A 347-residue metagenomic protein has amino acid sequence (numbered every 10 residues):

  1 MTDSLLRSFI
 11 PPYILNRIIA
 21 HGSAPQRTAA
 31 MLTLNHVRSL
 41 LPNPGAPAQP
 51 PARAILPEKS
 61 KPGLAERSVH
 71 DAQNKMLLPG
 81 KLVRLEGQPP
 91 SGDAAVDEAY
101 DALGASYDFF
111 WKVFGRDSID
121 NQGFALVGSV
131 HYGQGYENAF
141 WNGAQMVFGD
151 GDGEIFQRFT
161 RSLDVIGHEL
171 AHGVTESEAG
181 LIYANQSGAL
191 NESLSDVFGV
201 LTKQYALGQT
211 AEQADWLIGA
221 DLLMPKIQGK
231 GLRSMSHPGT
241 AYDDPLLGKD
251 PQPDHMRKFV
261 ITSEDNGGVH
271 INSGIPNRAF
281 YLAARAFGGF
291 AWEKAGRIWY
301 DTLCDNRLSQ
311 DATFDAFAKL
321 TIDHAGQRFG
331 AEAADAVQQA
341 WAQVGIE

Functional and structural regions predicted by a protein language model:
M1-D164, E176-E347: Zymogen propeptides/activation segments of proteases
